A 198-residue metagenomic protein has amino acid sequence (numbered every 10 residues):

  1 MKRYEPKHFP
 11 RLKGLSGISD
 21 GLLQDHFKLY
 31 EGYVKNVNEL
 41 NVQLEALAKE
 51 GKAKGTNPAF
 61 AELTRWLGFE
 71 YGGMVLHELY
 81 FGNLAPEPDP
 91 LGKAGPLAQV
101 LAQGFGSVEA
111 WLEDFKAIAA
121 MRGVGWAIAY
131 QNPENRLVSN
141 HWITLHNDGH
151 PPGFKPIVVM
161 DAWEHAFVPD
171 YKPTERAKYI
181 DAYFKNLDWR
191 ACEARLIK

Functional and structural regions predicted by a protein language model:
M1-K198: Feature for soluble, non-membrane regions of globular proteins
